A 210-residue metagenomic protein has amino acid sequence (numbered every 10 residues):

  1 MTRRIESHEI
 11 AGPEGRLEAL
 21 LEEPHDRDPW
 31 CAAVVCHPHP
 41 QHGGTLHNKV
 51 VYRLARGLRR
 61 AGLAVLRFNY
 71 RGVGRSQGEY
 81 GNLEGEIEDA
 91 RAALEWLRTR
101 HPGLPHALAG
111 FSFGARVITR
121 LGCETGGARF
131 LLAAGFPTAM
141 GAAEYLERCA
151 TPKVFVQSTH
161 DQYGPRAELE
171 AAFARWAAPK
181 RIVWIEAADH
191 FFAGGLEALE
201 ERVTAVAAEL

Functional and structural regions predicted by a protein language model:
I10, R16-G103: Serine-hydrolase catalytic machinery in alpha/beta-hydrolase-like enzymes
G78, A188-E200: Catalytic histidine-centered segment of alpha/beta-hydrolase-like enzymes
E88-T151: Primarily recognizes the serine-hydrolase "nucleophile elbow" in alpha/beta-hydrolase and SGNH/GDSL folds
C149-A150, F155-Q157, D161: Short beta-strand/loop motif that positions the catalytic acidic residue of the alpha/beta-hydrolase fold
T151, G164-F173: Short alpha-helix in the alpha/beta-hydrolase fold that links the catalytic acid
T159-G164, H190-F191: Acidic catalytic loop of the alpha/beta-hydrolase fold
R175-F191: Catalytic histidine neighborhood in serine/cysteine hydrolases with alpha/beta-hydrolase-type architecture
L196-L210: Catalytic active-site module of serine/aspartate enzymes centered on a nucleophile-bearing elbow/loop
